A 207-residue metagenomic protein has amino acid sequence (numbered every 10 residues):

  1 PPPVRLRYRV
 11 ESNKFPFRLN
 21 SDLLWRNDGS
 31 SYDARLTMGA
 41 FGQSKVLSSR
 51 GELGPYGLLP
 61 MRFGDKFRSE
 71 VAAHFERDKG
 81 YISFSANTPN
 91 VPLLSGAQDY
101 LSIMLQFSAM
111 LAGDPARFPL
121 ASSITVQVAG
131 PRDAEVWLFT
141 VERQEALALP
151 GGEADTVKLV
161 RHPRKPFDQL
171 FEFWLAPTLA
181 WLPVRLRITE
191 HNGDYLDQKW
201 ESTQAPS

Functional and structural regions predicted by a protein language model:
P1-K79, F118-S207: Acidic, serine/threonine-rich low-complexity disordered tracts
P1-P3, N90, Q98, S102 (+2 more regions): Intrinsically disordered, low-complexity regions
K79-L105: Acidic/charged, solvent-exposed loop-and-adjacent secondary-structure segments enriched in E/D, K/R, S/T, and G/P
Q106-R117: Beta-strand/loop-rich accessory regions of lumenal/periplasmic or secreted enzymes, predominantly carbohydrate-active
